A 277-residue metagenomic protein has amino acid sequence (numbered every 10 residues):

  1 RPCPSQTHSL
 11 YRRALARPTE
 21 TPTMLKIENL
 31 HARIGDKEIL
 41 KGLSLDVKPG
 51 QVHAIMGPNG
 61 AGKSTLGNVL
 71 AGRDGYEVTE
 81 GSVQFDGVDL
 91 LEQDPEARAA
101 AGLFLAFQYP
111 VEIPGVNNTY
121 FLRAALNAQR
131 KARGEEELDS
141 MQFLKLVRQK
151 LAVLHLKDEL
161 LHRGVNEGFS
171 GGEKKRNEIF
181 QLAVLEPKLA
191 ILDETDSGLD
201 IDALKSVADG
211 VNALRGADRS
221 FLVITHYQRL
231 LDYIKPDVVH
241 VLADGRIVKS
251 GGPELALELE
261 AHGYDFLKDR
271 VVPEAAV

Functional and structural regions predicted by a protein language model:
L25-I27, L40: Conserved structural motif at the start of ABC-family nucleotide-binding domains
M56-P58: The feature captures the beta-strand-to-loop junction immediately N-terminal to the Walker
S82-R98, N166: ABC ATPase NBD Q-loop/coupling interface
V111-K188: ABC-family P-loop ATPase nucleotide-binding domains
I191-T195, D202: Walker B catalytic motif
L204-A217: Helical segment within the ABC ATPase nucleotide-binding domain
V238, L242, R246-D269: Conserved beta-strand-loop-alpha-helix hinge in the C-terminal portion of ABC ATPase nucleotide-binding domains
